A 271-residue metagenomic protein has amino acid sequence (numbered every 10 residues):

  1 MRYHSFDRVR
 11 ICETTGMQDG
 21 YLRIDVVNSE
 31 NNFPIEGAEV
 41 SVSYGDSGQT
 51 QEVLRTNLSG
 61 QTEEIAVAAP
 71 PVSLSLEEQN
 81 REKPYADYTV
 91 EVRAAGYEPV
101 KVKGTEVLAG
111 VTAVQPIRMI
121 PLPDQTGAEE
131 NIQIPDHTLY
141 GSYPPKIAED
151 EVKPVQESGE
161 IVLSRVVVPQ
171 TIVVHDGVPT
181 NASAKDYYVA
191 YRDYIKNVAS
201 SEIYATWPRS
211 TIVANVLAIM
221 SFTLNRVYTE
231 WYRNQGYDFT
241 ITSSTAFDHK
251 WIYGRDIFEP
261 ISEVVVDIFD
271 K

Functional and structural regions predicted by a protein language model:
R2-T15, G37-S41, R55, T62-A68 (+1 more regions): Conserved, single-site charged/polar hotspot
T15, N31, Q79-R81: Short consensus segments that form the blades of beta-propeller domains, in both extracellular/periplasmic
G20-N28, I117: A short, amphipathic beta-strand motif
Y21-R23, G37-E39, D87-T89: Exposed beta-strand and adjacent loop surfaces of beta-rich binding modules that mediate intermolecular recognition
D25-N31, V72-L74: Short amphipathic, basic-aromatic surface patches that mediate peripheral association with negatively charged
E30-Q51, R55-L58: Short, ordered, surface-exposed loop/turn motifs in non-cytosolic proteins
S47-L76: Short, acidic Ser/Thr/Gly-rich low-complexity loop/linker segments typical of extracellular and cell-surface proteins
V72-G96: A short, solvent-exposed beta-strand micro-motif common in secreted/extracellular proteins
